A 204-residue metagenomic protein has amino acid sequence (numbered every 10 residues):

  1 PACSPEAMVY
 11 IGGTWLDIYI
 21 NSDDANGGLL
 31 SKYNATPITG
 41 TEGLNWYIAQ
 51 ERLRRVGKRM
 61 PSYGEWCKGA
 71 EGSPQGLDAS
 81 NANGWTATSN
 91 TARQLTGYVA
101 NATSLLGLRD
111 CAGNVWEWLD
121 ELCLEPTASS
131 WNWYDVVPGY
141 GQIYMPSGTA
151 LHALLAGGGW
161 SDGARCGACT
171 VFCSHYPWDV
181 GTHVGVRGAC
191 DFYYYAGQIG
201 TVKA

Functional and structural regions predicted by a protein language model:
P1-A2, I143: Low-complexity, polar-biased intrinsically disordered regions enriched in Pro/Ser/Thr/Gly
A2-C111: Short aromatic-cysteine micro-motif
C3, C67, C111, C123 (+3 more regions): Generic recognition of cysteine residues
I20-D23, S73-P74, E121-L124, D191-A196: Acidic glycine-/aspartate-rich tracts in secreted/extracellular proteins
A25-G28, D120-W133: Cytochrome P450 core scaffold surrounding the K-helix E-X-X-R motif and the conserved "meander" helix-loop region
G40-W46, E51, P61, P138-A204: Disulfide-stabilized, aromatic/cysteine-rich ligand-recognition loop
W116-E117: Generic structural signal for well-ordered beta-strand positions
